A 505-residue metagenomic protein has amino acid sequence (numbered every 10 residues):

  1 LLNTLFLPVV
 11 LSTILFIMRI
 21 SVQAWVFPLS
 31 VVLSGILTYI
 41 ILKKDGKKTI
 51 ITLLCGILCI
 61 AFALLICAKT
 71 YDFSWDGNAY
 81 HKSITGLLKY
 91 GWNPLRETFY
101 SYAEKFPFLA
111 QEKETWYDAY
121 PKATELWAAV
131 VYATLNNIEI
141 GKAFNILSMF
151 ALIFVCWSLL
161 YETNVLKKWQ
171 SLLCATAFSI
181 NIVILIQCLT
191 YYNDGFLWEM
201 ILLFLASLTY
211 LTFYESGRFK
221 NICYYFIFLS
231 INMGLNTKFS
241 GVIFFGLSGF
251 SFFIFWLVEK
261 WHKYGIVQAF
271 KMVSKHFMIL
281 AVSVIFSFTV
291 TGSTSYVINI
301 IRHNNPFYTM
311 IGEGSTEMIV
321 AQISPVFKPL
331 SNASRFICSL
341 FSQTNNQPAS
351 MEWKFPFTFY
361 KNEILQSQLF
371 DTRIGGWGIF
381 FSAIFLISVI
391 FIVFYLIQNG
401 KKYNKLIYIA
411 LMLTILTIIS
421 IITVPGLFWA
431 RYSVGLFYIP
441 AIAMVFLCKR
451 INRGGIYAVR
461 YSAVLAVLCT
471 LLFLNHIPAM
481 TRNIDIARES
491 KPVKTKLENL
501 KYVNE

Functional and structural regions predicted by a protein language model:
L1-K47: Membrane-embedded, hydrophobic transmembrane alpha-helices
F6-L11, S34-L42, V130, I140-N164 (+1 more regions): Transmembrane-helix motifs of polytopic, lipid-linked glycan transferases
S12-F16, N221-F250, I418-V424: Membrane-interface alpha helices of multi-pass inner-membrane proteins
P28, S83-G86, D194-I201, G234-T237 (+3 more regions): Hydrophobic/aromatic-rich transmembrane helices and adjacent perimembrane loops
Y39-K47, F244-I285, I442: Perimembrane helix-loop-helix junctions
K89-F99, A103-E104, E112, W116-A133 (+1 more regions): Lumenal/periplasmic acceptor-binding loop at the mouth of the active site in multi-pass, GT-C-fold membrane enzymes
E139-I140, C156-I182, R218-F219, K402-I415: Transmembrane-helix signature of polytopic, membrane-embedded enzymes that assemble or transfer cell-envelope glycans
C469-E505: Membrane-embedded, lumen/periplasm-facing catalytic core of multi-pass transferases that use lipid-linked donors
